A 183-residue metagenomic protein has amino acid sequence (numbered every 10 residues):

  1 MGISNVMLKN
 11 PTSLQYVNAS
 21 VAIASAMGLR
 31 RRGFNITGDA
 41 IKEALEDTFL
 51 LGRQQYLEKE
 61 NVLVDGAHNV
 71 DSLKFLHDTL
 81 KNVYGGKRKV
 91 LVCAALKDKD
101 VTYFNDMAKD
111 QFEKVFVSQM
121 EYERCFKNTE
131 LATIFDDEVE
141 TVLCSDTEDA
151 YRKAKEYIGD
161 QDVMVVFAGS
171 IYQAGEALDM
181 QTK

Functional and structural regions predicted by a protein language model:
G2-K114: Nucleotide phosphate-binding/pyrophosphate-handling subdomain across enzymes that bind or process nucleotide phosphates
L29-R30, L80, F135, I158 (+1 more regions): Active-site catalytic pocket residues across diverse enzymes, especially alpha/beta-hydrolases
N61-V62, V70, N105-M164: C-terminal helical cap/extension that packs against the catalytic core of soluble nucleotide-cofactor enzymes
F167: Acidic, glycine-rich flexible loop segments
S170: Active-site-proximal loop/hinge segments that shape catalytic or ion-binding/gating pockets
Q173-G175: Short, active-site-adjacent cap segments at secondary-structure transitions
